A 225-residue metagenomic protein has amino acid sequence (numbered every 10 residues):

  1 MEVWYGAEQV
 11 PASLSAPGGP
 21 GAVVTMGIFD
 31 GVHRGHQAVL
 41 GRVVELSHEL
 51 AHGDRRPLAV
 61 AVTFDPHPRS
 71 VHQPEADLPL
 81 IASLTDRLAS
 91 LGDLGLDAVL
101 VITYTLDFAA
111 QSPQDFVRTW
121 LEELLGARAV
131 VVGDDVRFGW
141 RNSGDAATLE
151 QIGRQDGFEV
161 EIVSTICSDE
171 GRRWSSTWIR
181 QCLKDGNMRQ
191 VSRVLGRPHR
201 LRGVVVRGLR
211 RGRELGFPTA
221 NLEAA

Functional and structural regions predicted by a protein language model:
M1-A22: Positively charged, low-complexity intrinsically disordered leader regions
E2-W4, V99-I102, E159-V163: General small-molecule cofactor/ligand-binding pocket signal
Q9-S13, L106-A110, C167-R172: A short acidic, often aromatic-flanked loop/helix-cap motif at beta-alpha or helix-coil junctions that lines enzyme
P17-M26, R34-A98: Active-site rim/loop-helix segments in enzyme catalytic domains that contact anionic ligands
D30: Catalytic acidic motif of RecA-like/P-loop NTPases
F64, Y104, T165-I166: Hydrophobic pocket-lining residues within nucleotide cofactor-binding pockets
P68-D156: N-terminal Rossmann-like or analogous alpha/beta NTP/dinucleotide-binding catalytic cores that position adenine
R118, E122-A225: Active-site cores that bind ATP or allylic diphosphates and position pyrophosphate for catalysis
